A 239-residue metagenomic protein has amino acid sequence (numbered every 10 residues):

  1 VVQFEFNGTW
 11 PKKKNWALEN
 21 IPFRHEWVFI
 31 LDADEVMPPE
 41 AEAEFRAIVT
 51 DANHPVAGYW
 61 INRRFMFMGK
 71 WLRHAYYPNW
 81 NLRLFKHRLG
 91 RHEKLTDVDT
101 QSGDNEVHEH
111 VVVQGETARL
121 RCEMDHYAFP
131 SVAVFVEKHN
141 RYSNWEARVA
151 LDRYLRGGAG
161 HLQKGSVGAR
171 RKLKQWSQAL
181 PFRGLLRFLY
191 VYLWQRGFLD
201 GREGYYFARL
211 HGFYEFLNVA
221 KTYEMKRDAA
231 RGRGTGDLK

Functional and structural regions predicted by a protein language model:
V2, E26-W27, H54, R148: Secondary-structure boundary/capping residues
V2-Q3, A33: Short beta-strand/loop segment that forms part of the nucleotide-sugar
Q3-W10: Short, acidic/glycine-rich phosphate-metal binding loop used to engage nucleotide
P11-K12, L18-E19, P38-A229: Catalytic-site signature of metal-activated, phosphate-bearing donor transferases, centered on the GT-A/GT-A-like
N15-W27: Active-site nucleotide-sugar/metal-binding loop of Leloir-type enzymes
E26, D34, A57: Conserved acidic residues
R231-K239: Short, basic, low-complexity termini and linkers enriched in Ser/Thr/Gly/Pro that act as targeting/leader peptides
